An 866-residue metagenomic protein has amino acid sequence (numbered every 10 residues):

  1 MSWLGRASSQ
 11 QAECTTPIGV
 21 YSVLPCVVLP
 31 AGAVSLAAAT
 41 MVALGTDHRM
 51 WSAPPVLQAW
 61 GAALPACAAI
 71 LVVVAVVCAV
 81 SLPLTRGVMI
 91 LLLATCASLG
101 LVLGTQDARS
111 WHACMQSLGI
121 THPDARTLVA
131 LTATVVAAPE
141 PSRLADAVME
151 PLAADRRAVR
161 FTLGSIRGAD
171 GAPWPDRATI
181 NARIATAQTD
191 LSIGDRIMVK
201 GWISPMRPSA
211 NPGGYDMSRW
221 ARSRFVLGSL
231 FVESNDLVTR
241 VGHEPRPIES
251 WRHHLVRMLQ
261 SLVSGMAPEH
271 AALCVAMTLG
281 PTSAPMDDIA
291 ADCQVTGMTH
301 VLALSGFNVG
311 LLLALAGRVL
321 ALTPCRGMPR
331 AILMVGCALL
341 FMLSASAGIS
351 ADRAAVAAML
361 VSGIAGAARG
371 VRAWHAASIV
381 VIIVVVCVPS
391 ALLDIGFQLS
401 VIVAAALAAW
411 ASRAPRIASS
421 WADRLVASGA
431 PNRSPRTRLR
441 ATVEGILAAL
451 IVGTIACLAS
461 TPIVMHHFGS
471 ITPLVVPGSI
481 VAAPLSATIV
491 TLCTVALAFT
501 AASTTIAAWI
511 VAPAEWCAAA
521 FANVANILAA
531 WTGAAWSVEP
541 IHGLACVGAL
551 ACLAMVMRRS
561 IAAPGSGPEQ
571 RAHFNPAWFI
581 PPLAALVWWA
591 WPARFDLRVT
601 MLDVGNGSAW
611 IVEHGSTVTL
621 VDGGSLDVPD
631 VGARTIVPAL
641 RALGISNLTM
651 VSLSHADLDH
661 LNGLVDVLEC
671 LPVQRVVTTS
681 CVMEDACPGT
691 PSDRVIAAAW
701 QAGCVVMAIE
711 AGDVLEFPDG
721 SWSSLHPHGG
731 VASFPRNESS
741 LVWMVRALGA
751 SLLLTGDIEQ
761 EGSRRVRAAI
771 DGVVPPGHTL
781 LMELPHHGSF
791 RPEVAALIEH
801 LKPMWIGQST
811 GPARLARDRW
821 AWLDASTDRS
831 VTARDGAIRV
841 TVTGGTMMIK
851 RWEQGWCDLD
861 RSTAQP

Functional and structural regions predicted by a protein language model:
M1-G119, R126-V129, P247, R353 (+1 more regions): N-terminal leader/targeting segments
S2-Y21, C96-H300, V631-P638, N647 (+5 more regions): Membrane-interface helix/helix-cap signal primarily in integral membrane proteins
G19-V80, D394-F397, V401, A508-I561: Membrane-embedded alpha-helical segments of integral membrane proteins
V27, P247, L279-S283, A345-A351 (+2 more regions): Hydrophobic alpha-helical transmembrane segments
A37, L230, P285-V475, V538-R594 (+4 more regions): Hydrophobic alpha-helical transmembrane segments in multi-pass membrane proteins
A133, G396, S460, V495 (+3 more regions): Residue-level signal for inorganic ion chemistry
T186-I197, W202, R219-W220, V226 (+4 more regions): Non-globular, low-confidence helical/coil segments that flank catalytic cores
P247-V263, L273, P281, I289 (+13 more regions): Hydrophobic alpha-helical segments of integral membrane proteins, encompassing both true transmembrane helices
